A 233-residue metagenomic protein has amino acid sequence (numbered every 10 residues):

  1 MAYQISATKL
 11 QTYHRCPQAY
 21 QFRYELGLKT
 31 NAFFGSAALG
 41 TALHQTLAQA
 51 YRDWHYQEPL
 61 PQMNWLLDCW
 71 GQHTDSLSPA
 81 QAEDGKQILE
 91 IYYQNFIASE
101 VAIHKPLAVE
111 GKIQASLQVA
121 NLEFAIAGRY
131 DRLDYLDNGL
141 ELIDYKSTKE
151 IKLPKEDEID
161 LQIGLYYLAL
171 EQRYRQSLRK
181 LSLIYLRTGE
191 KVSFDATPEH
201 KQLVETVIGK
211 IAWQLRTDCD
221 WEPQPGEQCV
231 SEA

Functional and structural regions predicted by a protein language model:
M1-A233: RecB-family 4Fe-4S metal-dependent nuclease core
